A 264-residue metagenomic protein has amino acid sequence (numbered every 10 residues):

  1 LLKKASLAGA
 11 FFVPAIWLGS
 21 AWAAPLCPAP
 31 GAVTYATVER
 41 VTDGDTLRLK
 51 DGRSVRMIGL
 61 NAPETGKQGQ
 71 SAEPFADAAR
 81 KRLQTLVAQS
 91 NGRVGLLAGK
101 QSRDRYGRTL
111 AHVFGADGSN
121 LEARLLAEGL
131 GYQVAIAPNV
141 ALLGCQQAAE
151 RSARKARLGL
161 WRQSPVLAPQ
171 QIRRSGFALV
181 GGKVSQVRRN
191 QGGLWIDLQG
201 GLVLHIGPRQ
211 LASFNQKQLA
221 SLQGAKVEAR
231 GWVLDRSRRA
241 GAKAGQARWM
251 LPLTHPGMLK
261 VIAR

Functional and structural regions predicted by a protein language model:
L1-A15: Positively charged N-terminal leader segments that act as targeting/secretion signals
W17-R264: Small beta-barrel nucleic-acid-binding modules, primarily SNase/OB-fold domains and secondarily Tudor-like barrels
